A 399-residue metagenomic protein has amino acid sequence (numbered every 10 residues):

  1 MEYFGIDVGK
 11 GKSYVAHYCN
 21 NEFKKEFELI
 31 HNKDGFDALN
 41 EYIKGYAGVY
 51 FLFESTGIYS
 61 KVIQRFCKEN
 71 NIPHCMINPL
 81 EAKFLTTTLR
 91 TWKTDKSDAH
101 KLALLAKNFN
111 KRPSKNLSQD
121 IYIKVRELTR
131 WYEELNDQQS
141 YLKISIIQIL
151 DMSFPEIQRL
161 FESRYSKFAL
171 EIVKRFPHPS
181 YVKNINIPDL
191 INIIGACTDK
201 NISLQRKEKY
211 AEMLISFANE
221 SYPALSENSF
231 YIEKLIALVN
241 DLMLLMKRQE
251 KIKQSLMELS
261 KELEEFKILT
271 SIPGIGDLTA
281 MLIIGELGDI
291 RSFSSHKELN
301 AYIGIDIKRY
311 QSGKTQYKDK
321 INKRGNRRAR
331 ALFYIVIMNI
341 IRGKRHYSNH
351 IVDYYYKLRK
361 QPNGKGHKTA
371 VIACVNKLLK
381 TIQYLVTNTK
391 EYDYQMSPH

Functional and structural regions predicted by a protein language model:
M1-H399: A detector of single, family-specific signature residues that are central to catalytic or substrate-handling motifs
